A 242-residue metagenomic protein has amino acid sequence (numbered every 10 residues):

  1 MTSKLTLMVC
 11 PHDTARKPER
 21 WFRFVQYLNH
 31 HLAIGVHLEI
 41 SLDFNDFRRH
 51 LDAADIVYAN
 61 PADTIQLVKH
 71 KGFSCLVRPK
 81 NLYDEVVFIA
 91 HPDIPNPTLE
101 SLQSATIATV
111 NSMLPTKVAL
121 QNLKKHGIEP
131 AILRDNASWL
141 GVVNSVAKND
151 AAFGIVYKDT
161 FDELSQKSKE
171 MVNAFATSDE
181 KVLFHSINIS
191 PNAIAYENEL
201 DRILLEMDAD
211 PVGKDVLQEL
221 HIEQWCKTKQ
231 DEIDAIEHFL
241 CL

Functional and structural regions predicted by a protein language model:
M1-A54, A59-A62, V212-L242: N-terminal hydrophobic or amphipathic helices and topogenic motifs
T2-C10, N81-A90, K169-L204, D208 (+1 more regions): Periplasmic-binding protein-like
F22-A33, T116-D135, E163-S168, H238-F239: Ligand-binding cleft/hinge of the Venus flytrap
H37-R49, I132-S145, K181-V182: Short helix-initiation/N-cap motifs at beta->coil->alpha
R49-H50, Q66, S101, N144-S145 (+1 more regions): Well-formed, non-transmembrane alpha-helical positions, independent of function
Y58-H70, S145-M171: A ligand-binding cleft/hinge motif common to bilobed small-molecule-binding domains
K71-K80: A structural signal for short loop-to-beta-strand junctions that line the ligand-binding cleft of periplasmic/secreted
A90-I107: Flexible hinge/capping segments at coil-to-helix
